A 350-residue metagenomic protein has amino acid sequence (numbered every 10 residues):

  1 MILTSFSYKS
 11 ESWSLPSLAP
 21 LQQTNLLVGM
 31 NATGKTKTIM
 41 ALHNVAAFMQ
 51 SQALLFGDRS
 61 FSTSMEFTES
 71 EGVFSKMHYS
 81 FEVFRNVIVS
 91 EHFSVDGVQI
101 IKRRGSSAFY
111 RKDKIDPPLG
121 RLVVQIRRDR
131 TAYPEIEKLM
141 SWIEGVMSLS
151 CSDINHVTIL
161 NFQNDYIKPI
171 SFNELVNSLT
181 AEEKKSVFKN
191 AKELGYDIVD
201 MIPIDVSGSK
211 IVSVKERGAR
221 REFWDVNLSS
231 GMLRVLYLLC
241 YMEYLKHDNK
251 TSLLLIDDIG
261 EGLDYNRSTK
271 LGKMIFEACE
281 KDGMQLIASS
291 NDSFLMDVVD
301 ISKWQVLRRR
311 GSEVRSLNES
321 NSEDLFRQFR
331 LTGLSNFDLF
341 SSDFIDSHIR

Functional and structural regions predicted by a protein language model:
M1-A47, L54-S60: Pre-Walker A-like glycine/lysine-rich segment at the N-terminus of P-loop NTPase domains
N44, E261-G262, F294-L295: Residues immediately C-terminal
F48-L245, N336-L339, D343-R350: Phosphate-coordinating catalytic segments in nucleotide- and nucleic-acid-processing enzymes
K250: Conserved SF1/SF2 helicase motif Ia
L253-L255: Walker B motif beta-strand of ABC-family P-loop ATPases
D257-I259: Walker B catalytic acidic pair
Y265-N266: Helix N-cap at the start of a conserved alpha-helix in ABC-type nucleotide-binding domains
T269-R350: C-terminal lobe/lid and adjacent interdomain/linker elements of RecA-like ASCE P-loop ATPase modules
